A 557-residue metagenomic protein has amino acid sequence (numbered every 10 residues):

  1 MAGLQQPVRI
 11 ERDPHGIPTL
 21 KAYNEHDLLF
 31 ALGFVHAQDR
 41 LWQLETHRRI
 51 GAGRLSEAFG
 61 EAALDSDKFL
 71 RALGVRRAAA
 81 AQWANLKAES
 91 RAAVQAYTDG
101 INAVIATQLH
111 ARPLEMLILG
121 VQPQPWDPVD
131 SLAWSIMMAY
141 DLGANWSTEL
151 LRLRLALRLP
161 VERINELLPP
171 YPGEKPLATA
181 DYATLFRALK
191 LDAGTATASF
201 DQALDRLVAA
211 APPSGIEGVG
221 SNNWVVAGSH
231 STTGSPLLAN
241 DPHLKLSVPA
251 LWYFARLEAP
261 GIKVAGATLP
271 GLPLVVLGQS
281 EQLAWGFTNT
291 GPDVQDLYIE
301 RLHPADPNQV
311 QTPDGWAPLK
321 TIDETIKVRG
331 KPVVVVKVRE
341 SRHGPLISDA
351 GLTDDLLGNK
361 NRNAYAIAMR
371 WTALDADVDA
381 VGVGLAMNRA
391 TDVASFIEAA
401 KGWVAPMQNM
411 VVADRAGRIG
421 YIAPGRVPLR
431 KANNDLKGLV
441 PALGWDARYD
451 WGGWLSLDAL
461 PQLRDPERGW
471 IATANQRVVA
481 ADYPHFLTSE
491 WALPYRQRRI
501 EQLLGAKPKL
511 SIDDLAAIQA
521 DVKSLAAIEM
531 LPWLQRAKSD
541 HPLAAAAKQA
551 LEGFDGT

Functional and structural regions predicted by a protein language model:
M1-L237, P242, V248, G266 (+1 more regions): Substrate-recognition/specificity elements adjacent to catalytic centers across diverse enzyme folds
G16, I101, D241, W285 (+3 more regions): Conserved structural-core and active-site-/substrate-pathway-adjacent residues in large, well-folded domains of enzymes
K21, L29-A31, L150, G234-S235 (+12 more regions): Short helix/loop capping segments that flank catalytic or ligand/cofactor-binding pockets
G215-E217, K245, A250-G266, L272 (+2 more regions): A conserved hydrophobic secondary-structure block that centers on an alpha-helix together with its immediately flanking
K263-R339, L385-R389: Compact, glycine/acidic-enriched structural inserts
K331, V338-G382: Targeting-peptide/extracellular-domain and disordered-appendage signature
I347-S348, L352-N359, Y365, G402-K507 (+1 more regions): Hydrophobic alpha-helical segments
D377, V381, A386, T391-V404 (+2 more regions): Ordered core of a single globular domain
